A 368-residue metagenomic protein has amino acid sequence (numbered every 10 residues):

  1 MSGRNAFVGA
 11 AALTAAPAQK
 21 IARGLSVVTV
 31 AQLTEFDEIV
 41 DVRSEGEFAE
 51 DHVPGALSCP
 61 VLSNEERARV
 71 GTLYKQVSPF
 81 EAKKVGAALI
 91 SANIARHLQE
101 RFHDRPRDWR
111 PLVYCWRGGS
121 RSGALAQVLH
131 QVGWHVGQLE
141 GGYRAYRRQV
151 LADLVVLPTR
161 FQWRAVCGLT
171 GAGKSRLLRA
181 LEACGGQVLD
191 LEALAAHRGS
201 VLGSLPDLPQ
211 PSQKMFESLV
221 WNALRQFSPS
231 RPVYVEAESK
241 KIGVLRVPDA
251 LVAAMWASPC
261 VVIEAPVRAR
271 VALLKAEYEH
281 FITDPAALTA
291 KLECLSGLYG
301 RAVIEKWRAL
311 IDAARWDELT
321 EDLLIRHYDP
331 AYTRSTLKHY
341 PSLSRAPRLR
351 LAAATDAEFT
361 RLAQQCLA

Functional and structural regions predicted by a protein language model:
M1-P54, A82, L151-P158, W163-C167: Flexible, polar/low-complexity N-terminal or interdomain linker segments that lie immediately upstream of folded
L33-P106: Positively charged, proline/Ser/Thr-rich regional signature most characteristic of the Rhodanese/CDC25-like
V85-E140: Catalytic cysteine-centered active loop of the rhodanese-like fold, especially the PTP/DSP P-loop
S120-R121, Q162-E182: Glycine-rich phosphate-binding P-loop
A126-L129, S175-Q187: A conserved segment at the C-terminal end of the G1
W134-R148, D190-A195: A short glycine-rich beta-strand->turn/loop micro-motif centered on a GG-aromatic cluster
C184-A254: Conserved nucleotide-sensing/catalytic segment adjacent to the nucleotide-binding pocket in NTP-handling enzymes
A254-C260, E264-A368: Conserved NTP phosphate-binding and transfer environment spanning the P-loop NTPase/kinase superfamily
